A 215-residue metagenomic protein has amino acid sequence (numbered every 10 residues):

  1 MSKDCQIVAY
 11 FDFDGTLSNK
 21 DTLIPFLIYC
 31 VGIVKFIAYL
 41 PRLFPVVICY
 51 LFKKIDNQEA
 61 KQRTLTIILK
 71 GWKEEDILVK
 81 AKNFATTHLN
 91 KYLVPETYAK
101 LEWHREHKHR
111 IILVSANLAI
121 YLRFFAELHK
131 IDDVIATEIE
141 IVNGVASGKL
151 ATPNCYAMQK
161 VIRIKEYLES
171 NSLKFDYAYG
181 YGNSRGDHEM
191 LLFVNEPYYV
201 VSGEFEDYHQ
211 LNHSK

Functional and structural regions predicted by a protein language model:
M1-F52: Active-site neighborhood of HAD-like aspartate-dependent phosphohydrolases
S2, Q6, V79, T86-K215: C-terminal cap/substrate-recognition subdomain and adjoining C-terminal extension of metal-dependent phosphatase-like
N19-T22, A60-K61, K73, K160: Alpha-helical structural motif
V34-K35, I55-D56, E74-D76, Y92-E96 (+1 more regions): Conserved alpha/beta cores of soluble small-molecule-handling proteins
Y50-A60, T64: Cysteine/selenocysteine-centered motifs that mediate thiol-based redox chemistry or coordinate metal-sulfur cofactors
A60-P95: Metal-dependent phosphoesterase signature
